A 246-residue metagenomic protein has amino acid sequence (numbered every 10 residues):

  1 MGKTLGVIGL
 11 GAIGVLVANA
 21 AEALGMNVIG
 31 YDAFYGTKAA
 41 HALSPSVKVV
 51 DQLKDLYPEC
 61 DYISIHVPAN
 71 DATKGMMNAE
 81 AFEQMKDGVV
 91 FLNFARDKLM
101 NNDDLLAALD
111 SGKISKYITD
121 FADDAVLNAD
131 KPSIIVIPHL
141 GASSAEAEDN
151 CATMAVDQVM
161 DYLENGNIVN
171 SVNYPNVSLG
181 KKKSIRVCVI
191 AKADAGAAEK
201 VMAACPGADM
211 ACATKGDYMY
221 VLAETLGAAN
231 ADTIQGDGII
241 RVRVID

Functional and structural regions predicted by a protein language model:
M1-D87: Rossmann-like dinucleotide/phosphate-binding beta-alpha-beta segment
A12, D71-A72, M100, G196 (+1 more regions): Short alpha-helical
A12, L16, A20, Y62 (+3 more regions): Alpha-helical scaffold segments in soluble metabolic enzymes
A21, G36-P45, A125-S133, A231-G236: Short loop/helix-cap segments at secondary-structure boundaries that form the rim of catalytic
N27, V90, G207: Residue-level detector of anion-binding/catalytic polar loops
I29, V50, I135, A211 (+1 more regions): General small-molecule cofactor/ligand-binding pocket signal
E83, D87-K181, V187, K192-A193 (+2 more regions): Rossmann-like dinucleotide-binding domain for NAD(H)/NADP(H)
N173-D246: A conserved regulatory-domain signal marking ACT and ACT-like small-molecule sensing domains and adjacent regulatory
